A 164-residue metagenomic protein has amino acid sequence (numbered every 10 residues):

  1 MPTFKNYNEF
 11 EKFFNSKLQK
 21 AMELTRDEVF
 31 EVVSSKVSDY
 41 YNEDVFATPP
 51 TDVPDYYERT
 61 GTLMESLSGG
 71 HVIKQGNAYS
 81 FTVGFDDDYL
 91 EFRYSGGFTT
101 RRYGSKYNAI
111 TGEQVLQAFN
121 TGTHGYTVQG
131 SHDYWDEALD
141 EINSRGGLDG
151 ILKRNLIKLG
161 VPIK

Functional and structural regions predicted by a protein language model:
M1-T82, L90, Y103-K164: Short, Lys/Arg-rich flexible segments
F85: Flexible glycine-/small-residue-rich
Y89-G96: Short, cysteine-centered beta-strand-loop-beta hairpins and adjacent loop/turn segments enriched in charged/polar
T99-R101: Short, Lys/Arg-enriched phosphate-binding patches
